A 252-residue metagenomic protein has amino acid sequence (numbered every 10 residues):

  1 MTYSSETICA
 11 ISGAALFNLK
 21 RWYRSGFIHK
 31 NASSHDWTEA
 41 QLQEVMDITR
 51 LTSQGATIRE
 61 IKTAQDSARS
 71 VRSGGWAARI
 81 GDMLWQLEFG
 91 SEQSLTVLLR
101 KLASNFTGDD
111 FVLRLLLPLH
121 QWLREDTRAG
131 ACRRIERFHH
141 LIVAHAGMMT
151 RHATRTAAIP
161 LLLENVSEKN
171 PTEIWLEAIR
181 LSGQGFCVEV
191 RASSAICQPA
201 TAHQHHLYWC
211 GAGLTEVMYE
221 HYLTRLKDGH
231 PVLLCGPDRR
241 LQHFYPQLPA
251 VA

Functional and structural regions predicted by a protein language model:
M1-S73: Basic, Lys/Arg-rich alpha-helical nucleic-acid-recognition elements, primarily the DNA-binding modules of transcription
Y23, T52-Q54, G81, L116-L117 (+1 more regions): Short, structured secondary-structure boundary patches
G26-H29, S33, R79-L84, E92: Eukaryotic low-complexity, mixed-charge intrinsically disordered interaction/regulatory segments enriched in acidic
I28-H29, T57, E92-Q93, G108 (+3 more regions): A general structural signal for well-ordered secondary-structure junctions
L51, L102, R225-L226: Hydrophobic helix-cap positions at the C-terminus of alpha-helices in RecA-like/P-loop ATPase nucleotide-binding cores
G75-A77: Generic helix N-cap/helix-start motif at coil->alpha-helix transitions
G81-S193: Mid-protein regulatory/catalytic core that forms ligand/cofactor-binding pockets and protein-protein interaction
A144-A252: C-terminal regulatory/effector modules of DNA-binding transcriptional regulators
